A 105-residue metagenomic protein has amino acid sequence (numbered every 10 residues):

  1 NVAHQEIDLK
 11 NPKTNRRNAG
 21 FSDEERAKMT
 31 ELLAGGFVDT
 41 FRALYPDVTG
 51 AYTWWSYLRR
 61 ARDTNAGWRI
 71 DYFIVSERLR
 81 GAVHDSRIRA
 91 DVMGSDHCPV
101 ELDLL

Functional and structural regions predicted by a protein language model:
N1-A66, I70: Metal-dependent phosphoesterases centered on the DNase I-like endonuclease/exonuclease/phosphatase
R42, D85-I88: Hydrophobic/anchoring residues in structured secondary elements
I74: Hydrophobic alpha-helical positions that pack around
L79-A82: Short helix-loop capping/hinge motifs at secondary-structure junctions, enriched in acidic/polar residues
R87-L105: Surface polyanion/phosphate-binding segment centered on an Asp-His-Pro turn
